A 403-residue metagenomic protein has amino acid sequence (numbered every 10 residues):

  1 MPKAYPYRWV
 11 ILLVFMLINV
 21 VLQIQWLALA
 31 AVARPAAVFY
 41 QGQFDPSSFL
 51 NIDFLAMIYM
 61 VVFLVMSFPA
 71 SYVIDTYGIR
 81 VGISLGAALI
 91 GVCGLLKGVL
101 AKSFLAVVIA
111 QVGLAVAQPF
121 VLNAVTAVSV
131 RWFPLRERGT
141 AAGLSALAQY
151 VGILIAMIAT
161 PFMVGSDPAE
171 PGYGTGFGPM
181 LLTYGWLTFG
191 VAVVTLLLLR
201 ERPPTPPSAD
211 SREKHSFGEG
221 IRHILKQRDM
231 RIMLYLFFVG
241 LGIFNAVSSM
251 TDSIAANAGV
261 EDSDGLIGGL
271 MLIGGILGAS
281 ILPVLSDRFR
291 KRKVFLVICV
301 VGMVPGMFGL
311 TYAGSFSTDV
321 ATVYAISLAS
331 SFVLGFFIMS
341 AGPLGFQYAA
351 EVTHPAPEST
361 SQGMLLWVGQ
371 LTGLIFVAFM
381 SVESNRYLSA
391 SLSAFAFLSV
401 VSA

Functional and structural regions predicted by a protein language model:
M1-Y5, R202-L234: Juxtamembrane intracellular "pre-TM" segments in multi-pass secondary transporters
L29-A30, Q227-A279: Extracytoplasmic gate region of multi-pass secondary transporters
V65-F104: Conserved MFS/SLC helix-loop-helix module at the cytosolic interface between two early adjacent transmembrane helices
D75-A87, D287-V301: Cytoplasmic membrane-interface "Motif A"-like loop-to-helix N-cap segments of 12-TM Major Facilitator Superfamily
A110-A148: Cytoplasmic helix-loop-helix junction between adjacent transmembrane helices in 12-TM secondary transporters
G139-G165, G363-F376: Glycine-rich segments within core transmembrane alpha-helices of 12-TM secondary carriers
R292-G345: C-terminal transmembrane helical hairpin of 12-TM major facilitator-type secondary transporters
A350-N385: A late C-terminal transmembrane helix in Major Facilitator Superfamily
